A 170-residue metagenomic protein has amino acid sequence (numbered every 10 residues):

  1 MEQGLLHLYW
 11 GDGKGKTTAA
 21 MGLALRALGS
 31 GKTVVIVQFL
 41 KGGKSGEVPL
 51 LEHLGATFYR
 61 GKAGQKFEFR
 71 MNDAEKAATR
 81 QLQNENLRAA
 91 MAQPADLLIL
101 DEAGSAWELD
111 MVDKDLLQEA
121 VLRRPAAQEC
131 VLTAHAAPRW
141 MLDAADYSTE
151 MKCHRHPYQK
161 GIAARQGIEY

Functional and structural regions predicted by a protein language model:
E2-Q93: Conserved P-loop
A89-A92, A103-Y170: Replace "adjacent to P-loop NTPase cores in ATP/GTP-dependent enzymes" with "adjacent to NTP-binding cores
